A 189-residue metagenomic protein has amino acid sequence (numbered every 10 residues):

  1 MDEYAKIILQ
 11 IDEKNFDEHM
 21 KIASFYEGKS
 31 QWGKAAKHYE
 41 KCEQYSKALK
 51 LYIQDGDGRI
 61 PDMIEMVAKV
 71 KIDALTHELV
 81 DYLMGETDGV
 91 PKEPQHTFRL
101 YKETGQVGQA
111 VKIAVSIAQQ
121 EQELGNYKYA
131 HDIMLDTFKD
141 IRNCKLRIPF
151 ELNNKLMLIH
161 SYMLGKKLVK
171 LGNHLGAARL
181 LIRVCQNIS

Functional and structural regions predicted by a protein language model:
M1-S189: Extended alpha-helical assembly domains of large eukaryotic scaffold proteins
